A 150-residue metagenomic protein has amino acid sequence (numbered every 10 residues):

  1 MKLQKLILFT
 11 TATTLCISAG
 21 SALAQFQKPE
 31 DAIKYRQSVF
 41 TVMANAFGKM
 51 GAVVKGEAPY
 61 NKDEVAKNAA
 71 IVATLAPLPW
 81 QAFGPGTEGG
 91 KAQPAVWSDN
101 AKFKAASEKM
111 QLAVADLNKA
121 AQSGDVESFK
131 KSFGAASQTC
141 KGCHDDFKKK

Functional and structural regions predicted by a protein language model:
M1-T10: Bacterial N-terminal signal peptides that target proteins for export
C16-S21: N-terminal signal peptide c-region/cleavage motif recognized by signal peptidases
F26-F133: Extracytoplasmic c-type cytochrome modules immediately beyond a signal peptide or single-pass transmembrane anchor
G124, F147-K150: Inter-heme linker and motif-flanking segments adjacent to c-type heme-binding CXXCH motifs in c-type cytochromes
A136-K148: The canonical Cys-X-X-Cys-His
